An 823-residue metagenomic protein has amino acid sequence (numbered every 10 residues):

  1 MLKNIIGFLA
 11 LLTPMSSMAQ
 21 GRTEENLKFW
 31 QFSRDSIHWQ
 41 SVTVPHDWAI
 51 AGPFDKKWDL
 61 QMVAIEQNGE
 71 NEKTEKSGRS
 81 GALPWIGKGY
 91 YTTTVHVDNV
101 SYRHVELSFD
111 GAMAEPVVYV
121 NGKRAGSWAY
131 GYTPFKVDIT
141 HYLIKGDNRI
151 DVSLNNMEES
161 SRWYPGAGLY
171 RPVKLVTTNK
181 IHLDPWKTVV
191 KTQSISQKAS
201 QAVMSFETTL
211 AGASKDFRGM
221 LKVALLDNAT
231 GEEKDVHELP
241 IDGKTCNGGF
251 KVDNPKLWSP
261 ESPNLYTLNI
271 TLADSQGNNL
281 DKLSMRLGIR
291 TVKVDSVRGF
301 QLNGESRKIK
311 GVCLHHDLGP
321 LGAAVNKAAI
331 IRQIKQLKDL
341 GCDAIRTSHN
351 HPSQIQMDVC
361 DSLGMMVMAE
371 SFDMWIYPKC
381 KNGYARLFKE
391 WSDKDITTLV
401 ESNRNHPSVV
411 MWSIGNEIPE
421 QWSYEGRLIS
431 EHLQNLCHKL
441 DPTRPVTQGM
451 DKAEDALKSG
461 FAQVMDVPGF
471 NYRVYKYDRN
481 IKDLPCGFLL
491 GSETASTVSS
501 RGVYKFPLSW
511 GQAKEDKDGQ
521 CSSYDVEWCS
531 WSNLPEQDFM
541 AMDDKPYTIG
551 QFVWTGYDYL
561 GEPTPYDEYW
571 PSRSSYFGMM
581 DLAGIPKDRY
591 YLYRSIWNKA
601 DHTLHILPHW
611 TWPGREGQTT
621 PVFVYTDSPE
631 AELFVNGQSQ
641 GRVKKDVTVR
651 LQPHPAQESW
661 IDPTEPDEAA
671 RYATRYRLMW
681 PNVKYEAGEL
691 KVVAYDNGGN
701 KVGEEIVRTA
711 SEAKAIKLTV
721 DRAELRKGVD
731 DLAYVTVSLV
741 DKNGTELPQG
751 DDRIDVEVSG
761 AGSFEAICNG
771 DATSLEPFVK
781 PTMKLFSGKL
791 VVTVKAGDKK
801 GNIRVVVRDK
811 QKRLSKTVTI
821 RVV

Functional and structural regions predicted by a protein language model:
Q20-S108, S160, G166-L169, I181 (+2 more regions): Extended carbohydrate-recognition surfaces in non-catalytic/accessory domains of CAZymes and lectin-like proteins
N26-W30, P45-D47, P53, M62-A64 (+12 more regions): An acidic-aromatic loop/edge-strand motif
W30-S33, G81, I86-P185, A213 (+5 more regions): Accessory beta-strand-rich segments of carbohydrate-active enzymes
D47, A51-F54, E70, P172 (+2 more regions): Extended substrate-binding grooves/exosites of carbohydrate-active enzymes
I139, G248-L257, L678-Y685, V779-D798: Short, hydrophobic beta-strand segments
I144-K145, E207-D295, W680, E686-A687 (+2 more regions): Extended acidic/polar, glycine-enriched regions that form or flank non-catalytic beta-rich accessory modules
S205-L210, T271-L272, V622-T626, V693-A694 (+3 more regions): Beta-strand-rich structural segments
F217-K222, E261-Y266, D627, L633-D646 (+3 more regions): Short flexible loop/turn segments that cap and initiate beta-strands
